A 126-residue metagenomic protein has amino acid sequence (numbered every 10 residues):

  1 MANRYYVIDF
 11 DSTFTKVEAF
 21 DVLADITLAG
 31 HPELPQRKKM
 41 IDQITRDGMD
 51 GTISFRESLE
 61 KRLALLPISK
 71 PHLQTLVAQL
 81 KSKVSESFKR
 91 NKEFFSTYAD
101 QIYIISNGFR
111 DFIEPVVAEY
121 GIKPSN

Functional and structural regions predicted by a protein language model:
A2-N126: Alpha-helical substrate-recognition element adjacent to the catalytic core
